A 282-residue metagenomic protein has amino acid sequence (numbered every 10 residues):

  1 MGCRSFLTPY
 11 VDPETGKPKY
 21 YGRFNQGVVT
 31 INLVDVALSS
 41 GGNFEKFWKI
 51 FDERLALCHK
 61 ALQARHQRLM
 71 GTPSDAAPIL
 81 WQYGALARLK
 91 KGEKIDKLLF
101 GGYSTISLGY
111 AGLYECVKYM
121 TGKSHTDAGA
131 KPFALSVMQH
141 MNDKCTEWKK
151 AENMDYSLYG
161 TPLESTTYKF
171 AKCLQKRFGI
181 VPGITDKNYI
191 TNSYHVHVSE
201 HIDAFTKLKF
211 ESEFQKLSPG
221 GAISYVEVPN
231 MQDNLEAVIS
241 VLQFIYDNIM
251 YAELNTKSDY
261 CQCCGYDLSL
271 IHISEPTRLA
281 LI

Functional and structural regions predicted by a protein language model:
M1-A111, E115-Y119, V228-N230, V238-Q262: Structured mid-domain segments that build the active-site/substrate or prosthetic-cofactor binding neighborhood
W81-A87, S124-A128, E164-F178: Short glycine/threonine-rich loop-to-helix capping motif typified by GTGT followed within a few residues by an Asp-Pro
K94-F100, M120-T126, K144-D155, N248-M250: Secondary-structure transition/capping motifs at alpha-helix termini and the adjoining loop/turn into the next element
T126-C145: Short secondary-structure subsegments characteristic of cysteine-rich extracellular domains
K150-N192: Extended amphipathic alpha-helical segments with heptad-repeat/coiled-coil character used for oligomerization, fusion
Q262-C263, E275: Short, cysteine/histidine-rich loop/knuckle motifs that typically chelate Zn2+
G265-S269: Cys/His-rich microdomains that often coordinate metals
I271-E275, L279-I282: Single conserved hydrophobic/aromatic residue that forms the stacking wall/gate of nucleotide- or nucleobase-binding
